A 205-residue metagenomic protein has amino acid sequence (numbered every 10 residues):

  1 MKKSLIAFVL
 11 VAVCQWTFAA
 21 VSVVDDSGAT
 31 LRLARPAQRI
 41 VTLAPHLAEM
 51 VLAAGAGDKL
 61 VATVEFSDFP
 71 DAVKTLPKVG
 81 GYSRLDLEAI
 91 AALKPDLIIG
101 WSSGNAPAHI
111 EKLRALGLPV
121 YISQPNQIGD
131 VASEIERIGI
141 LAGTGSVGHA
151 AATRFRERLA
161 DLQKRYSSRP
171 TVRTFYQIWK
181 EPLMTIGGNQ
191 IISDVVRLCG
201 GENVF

Functional and structural regions predicted by a protein language model:
A7-W16: Bacterial N-terminal signal peptides
A20-V23, A29-T30, L97, W101 (+2 more regions): Extracytoplasmic substrate-binding proteins
L31-L33, A48-A53, D68-A72, P182-G187 (+1 more regions): Short, solvent-exposed loop/turn elements at domain surfaces
Q38, P45, E49-L52, P77 (+8 more regions): Solvent-exposed, polar/charged alpha-helical surfaces in well-ordered, non-transmembrane soluble domains, broadly
R39-G104, H109, V204: A short, structured surface patch at a secondary-structure boundary
A56, T75, L116-G117, C199: Short, structured coil segments at secondary-structure junctions
V64, N189-F205: His/Asp/Glu-enriched short active-site or ligand-binding loop at hydrolase and phosphoryl-transfer sites
